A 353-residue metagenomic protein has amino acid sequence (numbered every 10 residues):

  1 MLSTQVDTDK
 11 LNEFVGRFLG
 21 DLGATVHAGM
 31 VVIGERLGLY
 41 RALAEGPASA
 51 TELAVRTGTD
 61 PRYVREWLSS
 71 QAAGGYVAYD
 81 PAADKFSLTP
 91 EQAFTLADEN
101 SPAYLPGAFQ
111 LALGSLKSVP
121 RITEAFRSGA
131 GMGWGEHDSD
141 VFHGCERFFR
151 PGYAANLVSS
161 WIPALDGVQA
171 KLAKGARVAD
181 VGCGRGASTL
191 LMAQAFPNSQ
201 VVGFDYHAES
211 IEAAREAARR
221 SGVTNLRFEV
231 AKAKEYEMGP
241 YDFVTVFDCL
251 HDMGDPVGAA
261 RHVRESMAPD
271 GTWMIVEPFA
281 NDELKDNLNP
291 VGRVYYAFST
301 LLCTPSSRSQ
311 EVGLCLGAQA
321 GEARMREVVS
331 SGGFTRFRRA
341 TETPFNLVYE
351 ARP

Functional and structural regions predicted by a protein language model:
Q5, D9, G16-R36, R41-A42 (+2 more regions): Conserved Class I S-adenosyl-L-methionine-dependent methyltransferase catalytic core
P47-V55: Short acidic, hydrophobic short linear motifs in intrinsically disordered regions
S115-H251, P256-G258: Conserved adenosyl
R177, G271-T272: Short glycine-centered segments of the SAM/dcSAM-binding site in methyltransferase folds
V257-P269: A short glycine-rich, Lys/Arg-flanked "PGG" loop and its adjoining helix->strand segment in the class I
V276-S331: C-terminal alpha-helical "lid/dimerization" subdomain adjacent to the S-adenosyl-L-methionine
G332-P353: Core SAM-dependent methyltransferase catalytic element
